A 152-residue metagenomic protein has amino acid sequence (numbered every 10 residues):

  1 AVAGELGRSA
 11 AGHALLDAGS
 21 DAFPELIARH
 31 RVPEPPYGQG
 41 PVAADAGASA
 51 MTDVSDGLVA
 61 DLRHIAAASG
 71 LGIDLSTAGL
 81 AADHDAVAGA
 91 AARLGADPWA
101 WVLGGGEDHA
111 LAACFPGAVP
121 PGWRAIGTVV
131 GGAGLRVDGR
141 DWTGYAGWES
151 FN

Functional and structural regions predicted by a protein language model:
A1-V42: Short, acidic (Asp/Glu-rich) active-site segment that either coordinates a divalent metal cofactor
F23-E25, D45-A46, M51-N152: Glycine-/charge-enriched secondary-structure boundary and capping motifs
